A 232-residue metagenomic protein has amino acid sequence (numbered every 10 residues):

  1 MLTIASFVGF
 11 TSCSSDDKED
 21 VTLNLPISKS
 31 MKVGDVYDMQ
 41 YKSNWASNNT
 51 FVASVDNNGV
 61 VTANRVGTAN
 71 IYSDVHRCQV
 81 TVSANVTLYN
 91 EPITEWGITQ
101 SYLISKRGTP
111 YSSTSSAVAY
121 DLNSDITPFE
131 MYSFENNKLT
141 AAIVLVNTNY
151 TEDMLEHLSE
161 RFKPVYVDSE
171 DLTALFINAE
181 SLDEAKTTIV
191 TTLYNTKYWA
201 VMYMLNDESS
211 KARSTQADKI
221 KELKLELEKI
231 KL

Functional and structural regions predicted by a protein language model:
M1-S6, I71: Sec-dependent N-terminal signal peptides
L2, A46-S47, D125: Generic detector of short alpha-helix boundary/capping microenvironments and adjacent low-complexity segments
T3-I4, L25-I27, Y41, A174-I177 (+2 more regions): Generic detector of low-complexity/intrinsically disordered segments and short hydrophobic N-terminal stretches
V8-S12: C-terminal motif of bacterial Sec signal peptides marking the signal peptidase cleavage site
S14-E95, K106, S113-T114: Extracytoplasmic soluble-region selector
E95-L232: A cross-family detector of function-defining hotspots
